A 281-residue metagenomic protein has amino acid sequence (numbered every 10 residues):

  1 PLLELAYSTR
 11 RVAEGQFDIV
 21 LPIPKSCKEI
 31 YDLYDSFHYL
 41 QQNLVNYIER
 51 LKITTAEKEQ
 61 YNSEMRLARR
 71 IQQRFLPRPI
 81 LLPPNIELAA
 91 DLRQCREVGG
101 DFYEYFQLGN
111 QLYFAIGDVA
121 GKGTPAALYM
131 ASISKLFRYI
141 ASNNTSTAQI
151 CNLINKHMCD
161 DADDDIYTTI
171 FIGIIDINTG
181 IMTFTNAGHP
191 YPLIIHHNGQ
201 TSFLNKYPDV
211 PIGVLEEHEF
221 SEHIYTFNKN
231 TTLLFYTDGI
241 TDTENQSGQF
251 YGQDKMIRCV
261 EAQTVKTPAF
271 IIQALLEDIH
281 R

Functional and structural regions predicted by a protein language model:
P1-V12, I19-Q42, Y47-I48: HAMP signal relay modules and closely related sensory coiled-coil linkers that couple transmembrane inputs to cytosolic
R10-A13, Q41, S134-S142, I257-T264 (+1 more regions): Short amphipathic alpha-helical signal-transduction/dimerization elements
F17, I23-L33, P84, A126 (+2 more regions): The cytosolic transmitter module of two-component sensor histidine kinases
L21, L204, I212, Y251 (+1 more regions): Short clusters of hydrophobic/aromatic residues that line enzyme substrate/ligand-binding pockets
D32-Y39, A131-S132, N228-K229, G252: Amphipathic alpha-helical "output/dimerization" segments
S36, L40-Y47, L136-N143, T243: Signal-transmission/dimerization alpha-helices at domain junctions
R50-L234, A274, R281: … and, occasionally, acidic/histidine-rich disordered N-termini of signaling adaptors
F171, H223-F235, I240-R281: C-terminal catalytic subdomain
